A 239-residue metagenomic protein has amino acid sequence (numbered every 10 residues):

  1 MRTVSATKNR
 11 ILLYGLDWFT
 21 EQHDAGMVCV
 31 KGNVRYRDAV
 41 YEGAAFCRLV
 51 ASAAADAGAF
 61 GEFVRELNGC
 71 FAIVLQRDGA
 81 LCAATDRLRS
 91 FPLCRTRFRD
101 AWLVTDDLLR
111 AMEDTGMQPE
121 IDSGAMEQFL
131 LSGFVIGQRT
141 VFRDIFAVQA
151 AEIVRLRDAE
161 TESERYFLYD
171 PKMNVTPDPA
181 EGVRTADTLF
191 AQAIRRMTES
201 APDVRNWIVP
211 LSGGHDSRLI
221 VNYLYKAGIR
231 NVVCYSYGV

Functional and structural regions predicted by a protein language model:
M1-V239: Cysteine-centered catalytic environments shared across enzyme families
